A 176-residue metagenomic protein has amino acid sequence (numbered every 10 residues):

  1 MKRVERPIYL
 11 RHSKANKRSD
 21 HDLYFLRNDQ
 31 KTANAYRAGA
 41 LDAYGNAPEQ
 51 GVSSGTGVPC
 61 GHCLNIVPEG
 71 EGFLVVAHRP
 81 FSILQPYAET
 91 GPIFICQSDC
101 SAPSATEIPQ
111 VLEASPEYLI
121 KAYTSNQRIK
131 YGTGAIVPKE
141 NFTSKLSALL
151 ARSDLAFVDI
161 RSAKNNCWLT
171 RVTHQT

Functional and structural regions predicted by a protein language model:
V4-E5, A15: Acidic, Ala/Val/Gly-enriched low-complexity intrinsically disordered segments
E5-R6, G72: N-terminal leader/targeting segments
I8-L10, K17-C63: Charge-rich, low-complexity N-terminal segments
A40-P138: Conserved mixed alpha/beta catalytic, RNA-binding, or beta-rich assembly cores of soluble enzyme, regulatory
K121-F157, R161, H174: Short, hydrophobic/π-rich interface segment
S162-C167: Short Gly/Ser/Thr- and Asp/Glu-enriched loop/turn motifs at secondary-structure junctions
W168-T176: C-terminal edge-of-domain segments
